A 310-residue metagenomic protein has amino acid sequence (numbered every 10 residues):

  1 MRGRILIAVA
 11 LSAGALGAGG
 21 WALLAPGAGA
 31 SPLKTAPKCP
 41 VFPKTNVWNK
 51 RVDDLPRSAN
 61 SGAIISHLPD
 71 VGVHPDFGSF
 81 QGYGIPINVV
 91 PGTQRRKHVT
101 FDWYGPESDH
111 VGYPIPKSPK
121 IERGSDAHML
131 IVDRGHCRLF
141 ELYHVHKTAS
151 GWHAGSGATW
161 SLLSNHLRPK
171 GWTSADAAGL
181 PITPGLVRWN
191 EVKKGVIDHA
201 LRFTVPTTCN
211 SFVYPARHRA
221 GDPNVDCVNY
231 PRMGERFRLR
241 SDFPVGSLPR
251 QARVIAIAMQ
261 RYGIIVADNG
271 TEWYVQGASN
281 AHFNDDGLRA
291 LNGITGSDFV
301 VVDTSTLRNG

Functional and structural regions predicted by a protein language model:
M1-L11: N-terminal export and membrane-targeting signals
V9-G20: Bacterial N-terminal signal peptides
A18-K34: C-terminal region of N-terminal signal peptides and the immediate post-cleavage residues of exported proteins
S31-G310: Short, surface-exposed polybasic-aromatic patches that bind anionic ligands, especially phosphate groups
